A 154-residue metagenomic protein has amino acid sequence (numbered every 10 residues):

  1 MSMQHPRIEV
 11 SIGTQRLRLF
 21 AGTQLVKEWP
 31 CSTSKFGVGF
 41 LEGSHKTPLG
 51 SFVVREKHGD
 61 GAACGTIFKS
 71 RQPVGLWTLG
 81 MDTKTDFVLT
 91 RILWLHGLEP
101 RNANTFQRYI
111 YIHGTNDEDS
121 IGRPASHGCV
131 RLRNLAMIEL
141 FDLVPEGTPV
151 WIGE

Functional and structural regions predicted by a protein language model:
M1-E42, G153-E154: Intrinsically disordered, low-complexity, Pro/Ser/Thr/Asn/Gly/Ala-rich spacer/linker segments adjacent to signal
M3, L41, A62-E154: Exported/periplasmic cell-wall-interacting domains
I12, A21, T33, R55-E56 (+2 more regions): Pocket-edge structural micro-motifs
T14-R16, S51, I92: Structural motif
K27-W29, F52, R108-I110: Short beta-strand segments
P30-H58, A62: Electropositive
